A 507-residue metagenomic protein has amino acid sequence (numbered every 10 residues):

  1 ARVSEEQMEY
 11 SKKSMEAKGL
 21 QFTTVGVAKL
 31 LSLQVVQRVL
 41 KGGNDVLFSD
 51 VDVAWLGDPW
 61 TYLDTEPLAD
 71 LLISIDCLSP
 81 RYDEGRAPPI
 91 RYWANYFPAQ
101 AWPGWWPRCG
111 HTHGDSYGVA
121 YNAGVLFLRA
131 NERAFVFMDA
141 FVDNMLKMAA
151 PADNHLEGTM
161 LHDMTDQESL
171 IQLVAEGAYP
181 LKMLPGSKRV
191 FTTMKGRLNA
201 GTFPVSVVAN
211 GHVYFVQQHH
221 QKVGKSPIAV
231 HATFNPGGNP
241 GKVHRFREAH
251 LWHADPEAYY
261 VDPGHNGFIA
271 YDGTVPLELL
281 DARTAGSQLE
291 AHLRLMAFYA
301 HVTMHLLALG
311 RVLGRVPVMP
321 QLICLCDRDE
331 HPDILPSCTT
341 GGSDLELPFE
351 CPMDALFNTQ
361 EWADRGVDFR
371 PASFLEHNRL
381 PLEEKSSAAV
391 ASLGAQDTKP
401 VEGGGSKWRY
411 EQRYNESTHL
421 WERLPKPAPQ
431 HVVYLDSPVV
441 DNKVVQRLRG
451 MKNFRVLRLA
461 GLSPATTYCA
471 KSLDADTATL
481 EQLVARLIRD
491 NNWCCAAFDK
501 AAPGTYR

Functional and structural regions predicted by a protein language model:
R2-G43: Active-site-proximal specificity loops/subdomain of glycosyltransferases
E9-S14, R81-R86, N239-K242: Short, charged, surface-exposed secondary-structure boundary motifs
S32, V223, A232-P236, G267-R507: Secretory-pathway glycan-assembly enzymes, especially type II membrane glycosyltransferases that use nucleotide-sugar
L40, W55, T65-P67, Y117-Y121 (+2 more regions): Extracellular/periplasmic catalytic domains that process cell-envelope and extracellular macromolecules
G43-A54: Short beta-strand-to-loop acidic/aromatic patch adjacent to the donor-nucleotide binding site
V53-T112, G118: Conserved donor-nucleotide/metal-binding helix-loop-beta segment in metal-dependent transferases, i.e., the alpha-helix
W105-A249, H301-M304, V318, C324-R328 (+4 more regions): Catalytic core and acceptor-binding pocket of nucleotide-sugar-dependent glycosyltransferases
N239-L280: Positively charged, low-complexity intrinsically disordered leader regions
